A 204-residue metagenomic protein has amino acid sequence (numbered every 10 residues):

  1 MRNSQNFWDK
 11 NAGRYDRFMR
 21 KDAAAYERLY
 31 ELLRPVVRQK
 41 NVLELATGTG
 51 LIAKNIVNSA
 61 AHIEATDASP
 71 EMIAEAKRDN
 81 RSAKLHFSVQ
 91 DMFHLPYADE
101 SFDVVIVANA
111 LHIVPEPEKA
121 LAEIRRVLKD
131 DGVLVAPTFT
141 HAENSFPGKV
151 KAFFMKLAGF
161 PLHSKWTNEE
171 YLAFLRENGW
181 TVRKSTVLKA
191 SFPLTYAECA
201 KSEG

Functional and structural regions predicted by a protein language model:
M1-V37, L51, N55, E75 (+6 more regions): Conserved class I S-adenosyl-L-methionine
R2, F18-D22, V135-N178, V182-P193: C-terminal alpha-helical "lid/dimerization" subdomain adjacent to the S-adenosyl-L-methionine
K40, A61, D103: Conserved acidic residues
L43-H94: Class I SAM-dependent methyltransferase SAM/SAH-binding core
F93-V104: A short acidic, Gly/Pro-enriched loop at the edge of an enzyme's catalytic core that lines a small-molecule cofactor
V104-E116: A short SAM/SAH-binding and catalytic strip from SAM-dependent methyltransferases
E118-D130: A short glycine-rich, Lys/Arg-flanked "PGG" loop and its adjoining helix->strand segment in the class I
A197-G204: C-terminal lobe and adjacent flexible extensions of AdoMet/dcAdoMet transferase-like proteins
